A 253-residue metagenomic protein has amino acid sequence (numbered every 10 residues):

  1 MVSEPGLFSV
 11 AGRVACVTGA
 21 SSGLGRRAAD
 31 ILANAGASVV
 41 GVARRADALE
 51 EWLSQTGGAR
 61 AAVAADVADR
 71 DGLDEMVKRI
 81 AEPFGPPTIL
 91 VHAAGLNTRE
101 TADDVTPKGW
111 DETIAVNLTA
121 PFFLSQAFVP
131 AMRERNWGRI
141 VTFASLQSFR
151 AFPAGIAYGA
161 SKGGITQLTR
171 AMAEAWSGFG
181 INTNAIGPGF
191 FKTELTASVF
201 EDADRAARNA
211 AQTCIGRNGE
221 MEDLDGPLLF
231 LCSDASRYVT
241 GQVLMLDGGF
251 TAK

Functional and structural regions predicted by a protein language model:
V14, S21-S22: Conserved glycine-rich cofactor-binding loop
A35-E51: Conserved glycine-rich Rossmann-like NAD(P)H-binding loop of the short-chain dehydrogenase/reductase
T101-A102, T106-I114, I140, R205 (+1 more regions): Substrate-binding pocket helix/loop in short-chain dehydrogenase/reductase
S125, S161, T169: Active-site helix of classical SDR
P130, E174-A175, R237: Alpha-helical segment proximal to the catalytic Tyr-Lys
S145: Residue(s) in the substrate-gating loop at a strand-loop-helix junction that position the organic substrate next
S177-N182, V239-G241: Short, small/polar-rich loop/turn modules that mediate ligand/substrate recognition or access, typified
